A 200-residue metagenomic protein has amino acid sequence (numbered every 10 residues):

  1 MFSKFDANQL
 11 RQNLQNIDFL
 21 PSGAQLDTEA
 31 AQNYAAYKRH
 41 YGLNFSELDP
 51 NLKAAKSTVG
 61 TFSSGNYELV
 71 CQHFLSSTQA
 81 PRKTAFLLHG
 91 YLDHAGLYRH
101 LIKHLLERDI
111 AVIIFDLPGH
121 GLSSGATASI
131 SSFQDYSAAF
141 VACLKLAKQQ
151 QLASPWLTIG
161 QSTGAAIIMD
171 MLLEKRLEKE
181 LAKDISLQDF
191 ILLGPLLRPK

Functional and structural regions predicted by a protein language model:
M1-S63, L69-S77: An N-terminal hydrophobic leader/cap segment in hydrolases
P81-G90: Short beta-strand element of the alpha/beta-hydrolase
Y91-L97, G121-L152: Catalytic nucleophile-loop/oxyanion-hole region of alpha/beta-hydrolase and closely related hydrolase-like folds
I102-G125: Conserved alpha/beta-hydrolase
Q151-S162: Alpha/beta-hydrolase fold nucleophile elbow
Q161-K200: Alpha/beta-hydrolase-fold enzymes
